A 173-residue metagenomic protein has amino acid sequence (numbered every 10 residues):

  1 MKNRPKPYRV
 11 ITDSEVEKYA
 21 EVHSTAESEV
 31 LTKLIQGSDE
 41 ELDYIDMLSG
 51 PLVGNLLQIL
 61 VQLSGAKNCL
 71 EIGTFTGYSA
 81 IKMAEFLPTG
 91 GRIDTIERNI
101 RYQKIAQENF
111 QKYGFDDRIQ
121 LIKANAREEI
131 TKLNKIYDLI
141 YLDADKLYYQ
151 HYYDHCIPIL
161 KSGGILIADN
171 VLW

Functional and structural regions predicted by a protein language model:
M1-Y141, K146-I167, V171-W173: A short alpha-helical cap/connector motif
